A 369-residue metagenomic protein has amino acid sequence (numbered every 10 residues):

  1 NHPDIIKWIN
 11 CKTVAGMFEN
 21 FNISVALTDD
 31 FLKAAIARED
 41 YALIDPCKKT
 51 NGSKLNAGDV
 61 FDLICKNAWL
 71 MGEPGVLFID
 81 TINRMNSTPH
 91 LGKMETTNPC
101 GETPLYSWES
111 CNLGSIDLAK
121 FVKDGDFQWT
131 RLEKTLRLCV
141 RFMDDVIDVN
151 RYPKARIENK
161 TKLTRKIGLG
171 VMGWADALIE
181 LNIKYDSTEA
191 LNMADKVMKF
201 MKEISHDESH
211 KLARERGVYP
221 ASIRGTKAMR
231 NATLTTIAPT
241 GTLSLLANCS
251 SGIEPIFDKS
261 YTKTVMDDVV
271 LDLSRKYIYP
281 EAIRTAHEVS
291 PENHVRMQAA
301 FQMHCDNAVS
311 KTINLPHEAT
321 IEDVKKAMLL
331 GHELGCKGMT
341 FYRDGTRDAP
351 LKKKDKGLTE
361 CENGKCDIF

Functional and structural regions predicted by a protein language model:
N1-K123, F127-W129, Y152, R156: Active-site cavity-forming subdomains of large catalytic enzyme subunits
D4-K7, N22, I64-N83, S87-S115 (+3 more regions): Conserved phosphate/anionic-ligand binding catalytic regions in large, soluble enzymes, centered on
I5, V25-A37, N67, E102 (+3 more regions): Structured alpha-helical segments in the cores of large, soluble enzyme domains
T13, A26-I36, N83-E109, I167-V171 (+4 more regions): Terminal amphipathic helices with adjacent charged low-complexity linkers/tails
A35-R38, A42-G58, L63, V197-E215 (+4 more regions): Catalytic or ion-coupling anion/metal-binding cores of large enzyme and transporter domains
L43-T50, D117-T130, Y152-K162, I179-D195 (+2 more regions): Glycine- and acidic
C47-K48, T135-E158, K162, K166 (+3 more regions): Internal maturation/activation junctions in enzymes
G101-P104, M143, I147-D148, T235-K356 (+1 more regions): Catalytic alpha/beta core of large soluble enzyme barrels
